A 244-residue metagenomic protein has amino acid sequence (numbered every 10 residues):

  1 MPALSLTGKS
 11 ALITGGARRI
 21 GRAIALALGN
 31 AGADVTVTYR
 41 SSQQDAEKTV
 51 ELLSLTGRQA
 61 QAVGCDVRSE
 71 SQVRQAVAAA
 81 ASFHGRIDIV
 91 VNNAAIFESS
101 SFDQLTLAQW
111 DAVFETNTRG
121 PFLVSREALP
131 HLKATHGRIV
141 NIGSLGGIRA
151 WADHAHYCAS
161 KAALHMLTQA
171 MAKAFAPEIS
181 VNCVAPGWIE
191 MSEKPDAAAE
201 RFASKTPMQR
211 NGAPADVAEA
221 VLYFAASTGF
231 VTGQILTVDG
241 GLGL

Functional and structural regions predicted by a protein language model:
S10, A17-R19: Conserved glycine-rich cofactor-binding loop
S101-F102, T106-F114, K194, F202: Substrate-binding pocket helix/loop in short-chain dehydrogenase/reductase
F122, H131, A213-V238, G243: C-terminal substrate-recognition "lid" of short-chain dehydrogenase/reductases
S125, S160, T168: Active-site helix of classical SDR
P130, A172-P177: Alpha-helical segment proximal to the catalytic Tyr-Lys
S144: Residue(s) in the substrate-gating loop at a strand-loop-helix junction that position the organic substrate next
A176-S180, V231-G233: Short, small/polar-rich loop/turn modules that mediate ligand/substrate recognition or access, typified
